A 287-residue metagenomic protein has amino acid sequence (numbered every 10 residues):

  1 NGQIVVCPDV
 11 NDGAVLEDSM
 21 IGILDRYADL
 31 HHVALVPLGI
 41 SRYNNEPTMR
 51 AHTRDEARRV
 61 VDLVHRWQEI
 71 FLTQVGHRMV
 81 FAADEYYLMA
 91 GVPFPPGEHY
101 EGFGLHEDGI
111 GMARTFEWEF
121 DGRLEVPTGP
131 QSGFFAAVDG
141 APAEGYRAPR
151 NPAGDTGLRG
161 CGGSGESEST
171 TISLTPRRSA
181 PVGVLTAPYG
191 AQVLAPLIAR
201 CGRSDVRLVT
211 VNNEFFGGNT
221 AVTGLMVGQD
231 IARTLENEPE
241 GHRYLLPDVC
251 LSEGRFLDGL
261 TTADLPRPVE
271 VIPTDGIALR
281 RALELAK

Functional and structural regions predicted by a protein language model:
N1-E46, H52-E85: Conserved C-terminal portion of the radical SAM core fold that forms the substrate/S-adenosylmethionine-binding
I21, R50-R54, A90-H99: Short, charged low-complexity intrinsically disordered segments located at boundaries of structured domains
I40-R42, Y87-M89, L251-E253: Short, active-site-adjacent cap segments at secondary-structure transitions
G91-K287: Radical SAM enzyme core and accessory elements
